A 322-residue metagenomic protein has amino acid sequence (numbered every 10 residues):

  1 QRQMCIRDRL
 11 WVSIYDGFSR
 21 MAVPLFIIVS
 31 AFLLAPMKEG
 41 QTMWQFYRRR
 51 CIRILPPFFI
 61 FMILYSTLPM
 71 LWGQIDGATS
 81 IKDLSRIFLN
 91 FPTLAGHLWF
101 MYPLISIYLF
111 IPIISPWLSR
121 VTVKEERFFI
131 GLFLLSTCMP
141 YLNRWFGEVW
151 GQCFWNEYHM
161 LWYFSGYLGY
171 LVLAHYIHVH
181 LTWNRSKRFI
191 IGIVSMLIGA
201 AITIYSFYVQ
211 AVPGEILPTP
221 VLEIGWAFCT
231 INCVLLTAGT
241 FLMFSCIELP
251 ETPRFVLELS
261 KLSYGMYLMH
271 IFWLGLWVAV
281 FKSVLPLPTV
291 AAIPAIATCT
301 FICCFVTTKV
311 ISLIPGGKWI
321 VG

Functional and structural regions predicted by a protein language model:
R2-I6: Short, small-residue-biased leader/transition segments that mark boundaries at the very start of proteins
D16, R20-L25, M37-P69, Q74-G96 (+3 more regions): Transmembrane alpha-helical segments and their boundary/interface "anchor" motifs in multi-pass integral membrane
S19, F26, A35, Y65-Q74 (+1 more regions): Hydrophobic alpha-helical segments with transmembrane-like composition
K38-R49, I114-E126, I177-I190, C246-L257 (+1 more regions): Membrane-interface helix-boundary motifs at transmembrane edges
I63, G131-R144, S195-V209, M266-L274: Aromatic-anchored segments of alpha-helical transmembrane domains
L142-G151, I204-P218, V280-V284: Juxtamembrane "helix-exit" motif on the non-cytosolic side of transmembrane helices
N184-R254: Alpha-helical transmembrane segments and terminal signal-anchor/GPI-anchor hydrophobic tails, characterized by long
E248-S260, I271-G322: C-terminal "closing" transmembrane helix and its immediate cytosolic amphipathic cap in multi-pass membrane proteins
